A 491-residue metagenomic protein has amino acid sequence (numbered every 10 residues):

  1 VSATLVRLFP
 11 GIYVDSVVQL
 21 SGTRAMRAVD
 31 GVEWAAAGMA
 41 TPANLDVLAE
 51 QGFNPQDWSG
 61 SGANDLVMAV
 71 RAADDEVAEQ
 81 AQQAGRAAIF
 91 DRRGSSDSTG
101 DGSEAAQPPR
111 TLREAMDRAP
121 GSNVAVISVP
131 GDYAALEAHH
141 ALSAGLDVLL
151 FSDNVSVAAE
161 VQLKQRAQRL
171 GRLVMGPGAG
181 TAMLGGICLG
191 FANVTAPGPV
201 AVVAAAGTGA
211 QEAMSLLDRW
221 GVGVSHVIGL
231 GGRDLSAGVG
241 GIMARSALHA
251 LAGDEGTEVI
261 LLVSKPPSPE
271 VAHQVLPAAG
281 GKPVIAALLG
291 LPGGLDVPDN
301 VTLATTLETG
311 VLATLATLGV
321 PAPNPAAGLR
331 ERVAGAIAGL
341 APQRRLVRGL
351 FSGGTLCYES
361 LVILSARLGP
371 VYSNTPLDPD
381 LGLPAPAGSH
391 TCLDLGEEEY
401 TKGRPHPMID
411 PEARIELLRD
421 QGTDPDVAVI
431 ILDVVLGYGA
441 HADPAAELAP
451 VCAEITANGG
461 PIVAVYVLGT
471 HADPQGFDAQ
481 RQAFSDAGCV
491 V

Functional and structural regions predicted by a protein language model:
S2-V491: Catalytic-core regions of core metabolic enzymes, especially those transforming organic acids/acyl-group intermediates
